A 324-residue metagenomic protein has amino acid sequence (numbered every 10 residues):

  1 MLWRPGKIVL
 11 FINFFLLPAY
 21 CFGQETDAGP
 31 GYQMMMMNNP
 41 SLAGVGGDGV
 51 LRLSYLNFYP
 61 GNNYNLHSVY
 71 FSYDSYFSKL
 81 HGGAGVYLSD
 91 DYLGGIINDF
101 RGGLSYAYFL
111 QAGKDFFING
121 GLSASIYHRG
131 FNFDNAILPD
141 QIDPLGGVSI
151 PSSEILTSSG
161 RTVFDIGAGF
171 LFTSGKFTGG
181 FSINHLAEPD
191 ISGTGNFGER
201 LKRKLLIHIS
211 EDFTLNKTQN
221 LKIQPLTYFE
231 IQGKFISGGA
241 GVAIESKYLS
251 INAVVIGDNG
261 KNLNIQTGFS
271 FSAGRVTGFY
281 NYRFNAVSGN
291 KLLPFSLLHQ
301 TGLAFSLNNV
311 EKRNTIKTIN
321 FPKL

Functional and structural regions predicted by a protein language model:
M1-L10: Bacterial N-terminal signal peptides that target proteins for export
V9-P18: Bacterial N-terminal signal peptides
A19-G23: Sec/Tat signal peptide C-region and signal peptidase I cleavage site
Q24-L324: Subset of outer-membrane beta-barrel
